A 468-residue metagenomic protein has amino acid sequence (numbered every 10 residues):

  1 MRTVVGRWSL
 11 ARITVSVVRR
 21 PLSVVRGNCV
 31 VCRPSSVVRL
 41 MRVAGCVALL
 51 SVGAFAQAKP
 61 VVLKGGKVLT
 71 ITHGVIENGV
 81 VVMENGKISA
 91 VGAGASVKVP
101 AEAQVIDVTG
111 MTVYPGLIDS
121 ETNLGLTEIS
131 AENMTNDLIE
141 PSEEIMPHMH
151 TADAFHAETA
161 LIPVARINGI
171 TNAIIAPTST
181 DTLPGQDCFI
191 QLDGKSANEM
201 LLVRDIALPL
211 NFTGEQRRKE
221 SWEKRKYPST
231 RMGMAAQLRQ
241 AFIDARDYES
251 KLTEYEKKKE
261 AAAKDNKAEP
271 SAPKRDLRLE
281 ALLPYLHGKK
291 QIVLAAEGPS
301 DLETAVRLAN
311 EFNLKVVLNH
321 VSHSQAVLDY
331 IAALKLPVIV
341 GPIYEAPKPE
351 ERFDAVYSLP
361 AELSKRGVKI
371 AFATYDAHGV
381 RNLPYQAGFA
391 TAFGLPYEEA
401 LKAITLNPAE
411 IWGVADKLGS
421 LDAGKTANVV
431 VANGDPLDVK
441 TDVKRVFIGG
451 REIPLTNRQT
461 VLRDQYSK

Functional and structural regions predicted by a protein language model:
T3, W8-L10, T14-V15, P21-S23 (+2 more regions): Short polybasic linear motifs
M41-G53: Bacterial N-terminal signal peptides
G66-L69, G79, D422-Y466: C-terminal cap of metal-dependent C-N hydrolases
V68, T72-Y114, A131: Histidine-rich, glycine-flanked metal-binding segment
M111-N168, A173-A176: Metal-associated gating/positioning segment near the N- to mid-region
E128-A154, S196, K219, E223 (+3 more regions): Active-site gating loops and adjacent loop-to-helix segments of metal-dependent hydrolytic enzymes
I129-S130, N136-M149, Q291, D329-A332 (+3 more regions): His/Asp/Glu-enriched, well-ordered alpha-helical/loop segment that forms or immediately abuts the divalent-metal
L161, R166-V316, D442: Polyanionic/metal-chelating signatures
